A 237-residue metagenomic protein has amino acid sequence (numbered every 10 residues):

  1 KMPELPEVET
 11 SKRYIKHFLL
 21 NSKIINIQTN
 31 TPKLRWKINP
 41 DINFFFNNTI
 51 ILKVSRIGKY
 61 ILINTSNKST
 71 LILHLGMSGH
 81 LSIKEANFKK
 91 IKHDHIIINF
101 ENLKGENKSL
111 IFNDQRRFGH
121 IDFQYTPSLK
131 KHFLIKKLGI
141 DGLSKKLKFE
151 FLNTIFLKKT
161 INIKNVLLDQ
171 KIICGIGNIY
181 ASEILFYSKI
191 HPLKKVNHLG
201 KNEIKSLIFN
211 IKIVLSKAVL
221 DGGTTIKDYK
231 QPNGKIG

Functional and structural regions predicted by a protein language model:
K1-G237: Structured catalytic/nucleic-acid-binding cores of DNA maintenance enzymes
